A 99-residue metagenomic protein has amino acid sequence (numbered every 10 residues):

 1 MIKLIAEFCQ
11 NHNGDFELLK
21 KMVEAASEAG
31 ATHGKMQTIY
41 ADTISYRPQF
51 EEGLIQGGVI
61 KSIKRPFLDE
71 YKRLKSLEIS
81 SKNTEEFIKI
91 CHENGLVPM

Functional and structural regions predicted by a protein language model:
M1-A6, T84-E85: N-terminal amphipathic alpha-helix/helix-capping segment at the start of soluble metabolic enzymes
L4-A6, G34-M36, P98-M99: Hydrophobic faces of well-ordered beta-strands that scaffold small-molecule active sites in alpha/beta enzyme cores
E7, A26: Conserved, mostly hydrophobic/aromatic
L19, S80, T84: Aromatic/hydrophobic pocket-lining residues that form the small-molecule binding cavity in soluble enzyme cores
M22, F87: Aromatic/hydrophobic pocket-lining residues that form π-stacking "cages" and hydrophobic walls in ligand
T32-E78: Glycine-rich, proline-tolerant flexible connector loops at the mouths of alpha/beta enzymes
R73-S80, G95-M99: Catalytic beta/alpha-barrel core
